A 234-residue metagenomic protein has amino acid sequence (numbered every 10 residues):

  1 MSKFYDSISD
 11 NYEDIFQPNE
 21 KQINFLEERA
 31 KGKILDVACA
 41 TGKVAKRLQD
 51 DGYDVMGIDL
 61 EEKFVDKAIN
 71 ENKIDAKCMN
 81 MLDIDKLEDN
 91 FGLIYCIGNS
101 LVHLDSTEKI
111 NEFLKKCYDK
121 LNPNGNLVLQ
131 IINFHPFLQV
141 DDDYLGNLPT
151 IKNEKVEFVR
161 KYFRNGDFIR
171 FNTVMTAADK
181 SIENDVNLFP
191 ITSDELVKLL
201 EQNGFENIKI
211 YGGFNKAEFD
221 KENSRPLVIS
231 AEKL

Functional and structural regions predicted by a protein language model:
M1-G32, K43: Conserved class I S-adenosyl-L-methionine
A38: Conserved S-adenosyl-L-methionine
G42-I84: Class I SAM-dependent methyltransferase SAM/SAH-binding core
D85-L93: A short acidic, Gly/Pro-enriched loop at the edge of an enzyme's catalytic core that lines a small-molecule cofactor
G92-E108: A short SAM/SAH-binding and catalytic strip from SAM-dependent methyltransferases
N111-P123: A short glycine-rich, Lys/Arg-flanked "PGG" loop and its adjoining helix->strand segment in the class I
V128-L199: SAM-dependent methyltransferase
S193-L234: C-terminal lobe and adjacent flexible extensions of AdoMet/dcAdoMet transferase-like proteins
